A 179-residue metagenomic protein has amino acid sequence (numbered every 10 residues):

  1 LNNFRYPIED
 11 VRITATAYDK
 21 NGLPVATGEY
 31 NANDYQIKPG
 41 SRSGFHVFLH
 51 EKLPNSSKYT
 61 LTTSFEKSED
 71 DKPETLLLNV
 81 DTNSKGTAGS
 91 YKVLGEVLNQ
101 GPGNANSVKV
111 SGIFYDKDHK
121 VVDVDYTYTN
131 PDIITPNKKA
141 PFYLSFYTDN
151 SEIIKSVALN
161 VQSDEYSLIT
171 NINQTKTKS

Functional and structural regions predicted by a protein language model:
L1-R5, V97-G101: Asparagine-centered strand-capping/turn motif at beta-strand->loop junctions
R5-D10, V25, S56, G103-S107 (+2 more regions): Short acidic/proline- and small/hydrophobic-mixed sequence motifs that coincide with surface turns and coil-to-beta
V11, S43, Y91-V93, V108 (+1 more regions): Hydrophobic core residues within well-ordered beta-strands of beta-rich domains
I13-A15, Y30, K109-G112, T127: Hydrophobic beta-strand segments
A17-T27, F114-D125: Short aromatic-acidic-glycine turn motif
K20, L53, Q100-G103, Y115-K120 (+1 more regions): A short, structured loop/turn motif at beta-sheet edges
V25-L53, V122-N150: Intrinsically disordered, low-complexity Pro/Gly/Ser/Thr-rich segments with frequent PxxP/GP/PP motifs and embedded
D34, H46-S90, Y143-K178: Terminal connector regions
